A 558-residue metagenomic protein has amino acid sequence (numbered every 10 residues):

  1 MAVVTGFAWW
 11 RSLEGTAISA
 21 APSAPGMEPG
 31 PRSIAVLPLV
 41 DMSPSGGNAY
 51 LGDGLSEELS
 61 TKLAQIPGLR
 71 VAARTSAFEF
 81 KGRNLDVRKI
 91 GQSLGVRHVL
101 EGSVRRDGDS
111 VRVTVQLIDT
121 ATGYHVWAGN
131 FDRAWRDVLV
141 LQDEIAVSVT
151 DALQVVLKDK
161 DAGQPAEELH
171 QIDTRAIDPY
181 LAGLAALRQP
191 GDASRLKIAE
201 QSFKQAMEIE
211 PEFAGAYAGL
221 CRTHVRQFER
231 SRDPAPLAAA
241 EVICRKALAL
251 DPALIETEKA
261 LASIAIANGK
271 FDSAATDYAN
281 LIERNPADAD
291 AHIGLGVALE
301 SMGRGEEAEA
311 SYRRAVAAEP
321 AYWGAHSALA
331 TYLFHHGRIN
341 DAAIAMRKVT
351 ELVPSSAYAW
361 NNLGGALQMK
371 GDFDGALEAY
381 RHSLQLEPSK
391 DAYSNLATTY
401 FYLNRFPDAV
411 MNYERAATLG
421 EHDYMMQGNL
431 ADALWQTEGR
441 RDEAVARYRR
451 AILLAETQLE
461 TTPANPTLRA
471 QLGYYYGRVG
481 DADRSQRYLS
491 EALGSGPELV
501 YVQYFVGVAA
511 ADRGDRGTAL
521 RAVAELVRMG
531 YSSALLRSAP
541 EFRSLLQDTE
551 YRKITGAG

Functional and structural regions predicted by a protein language model:
M1-T399, L403-N412, A417-Q427, E443 (+3 more regions): Acidic, proline/glycine-rich low-complexity intrinsically disordered segments
C221, A433, T467, V508 (+1 more regions): TPR/TPR-like alpha-solenoid helical repeat scaffolds
E229, D233, T437-D442, R478-R484 (+2 more regions): Alpha-helical linker/edge segments of TPR/alpha-solenoid repeat scaffolds and analogous pre-/post-domain helices
K259, S263-I266, T331, P466-A482 (+3 more regions): Alpha-helical adaptor scaffolds
E351, Q385-L386, A417-G420, L453-T461 (+2 more regions): Solenoid-like repeat scaffolds
P497-M529: Sterile Alpha Motif
